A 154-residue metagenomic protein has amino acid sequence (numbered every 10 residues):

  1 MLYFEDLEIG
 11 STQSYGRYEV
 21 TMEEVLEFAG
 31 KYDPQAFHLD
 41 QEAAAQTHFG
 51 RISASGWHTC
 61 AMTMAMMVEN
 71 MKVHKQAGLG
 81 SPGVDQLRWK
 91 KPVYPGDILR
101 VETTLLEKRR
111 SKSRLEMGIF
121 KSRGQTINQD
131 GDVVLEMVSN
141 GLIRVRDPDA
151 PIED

Functional and structural regions predicted by a protein language model:
M1-G83, L135, R146-D154: Hot-dog-fold acyl-thioester-processing enzymes
L2-I9, P92-D154: HotDog/MaoC-like acyl-thioester-processing domains
